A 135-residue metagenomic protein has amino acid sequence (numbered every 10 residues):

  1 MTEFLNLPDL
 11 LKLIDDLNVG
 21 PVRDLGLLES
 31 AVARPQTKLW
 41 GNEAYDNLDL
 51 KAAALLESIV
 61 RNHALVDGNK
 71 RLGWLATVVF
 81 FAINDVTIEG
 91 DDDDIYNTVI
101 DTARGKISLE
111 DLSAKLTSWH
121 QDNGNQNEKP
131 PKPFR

Functional and structural regions predicted by a protein language model:
M1-R135: FIC/Doc superfamily catalytic core
